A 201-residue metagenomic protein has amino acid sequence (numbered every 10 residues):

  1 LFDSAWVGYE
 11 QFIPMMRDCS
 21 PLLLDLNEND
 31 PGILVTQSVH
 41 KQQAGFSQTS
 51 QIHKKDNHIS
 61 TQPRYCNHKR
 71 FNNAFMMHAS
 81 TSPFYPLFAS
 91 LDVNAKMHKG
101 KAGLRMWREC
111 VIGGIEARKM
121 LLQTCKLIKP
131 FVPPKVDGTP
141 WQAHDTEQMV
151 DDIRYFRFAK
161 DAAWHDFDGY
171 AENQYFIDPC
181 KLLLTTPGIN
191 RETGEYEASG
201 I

Functional and structural regions predicted by a protein language model:
L1-K126: Conserved PLP-enzyme active-site core in the AAT-like
V111-I201: Conserved C-terminal alpha-helix-loop-beta "cap" of PLP-dependent enzymes that closes/shapes the active-site mouth
